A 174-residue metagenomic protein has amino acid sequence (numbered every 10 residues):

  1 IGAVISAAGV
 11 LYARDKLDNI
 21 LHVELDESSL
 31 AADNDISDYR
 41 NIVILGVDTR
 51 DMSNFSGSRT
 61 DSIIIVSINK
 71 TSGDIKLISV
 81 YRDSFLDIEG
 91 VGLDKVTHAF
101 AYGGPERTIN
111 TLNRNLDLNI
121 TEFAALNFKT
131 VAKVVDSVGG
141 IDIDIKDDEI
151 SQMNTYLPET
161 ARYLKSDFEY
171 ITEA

Functional and structural regions predicted by a protein language model:
I1-G73: Entry/capping segment at the start of metal-dependent catalytic domains with acidic active-site entry clusters
V10, G103-G104: Short secondary-structure boundary/capping elements
S37-R40, S58-I63, S72-V80, V91 (+4 more regions): Extracytoplasmic
V47-R50, I68-G73, V80-F85, A101 (+3 more regions): Solvent-exposed coil/turn segments that connect beta secondary-structure elements in extracytoplasmic/periplasmic
D51-N54, D94-Y102, L116-E122: Second-shell loop/turn segments in exported
K76-G103, D147, P158-R162: Flexible, solvent-exposed short loops/turns enriched in glycine
I109, N113, V131-A132: Generic structural marker for isolated residues within well-ordered, non-membrane alpha-helices of soluble domains
D136-A174: Flexible, polar/acidic helix-loop-strand segments at domain edges
